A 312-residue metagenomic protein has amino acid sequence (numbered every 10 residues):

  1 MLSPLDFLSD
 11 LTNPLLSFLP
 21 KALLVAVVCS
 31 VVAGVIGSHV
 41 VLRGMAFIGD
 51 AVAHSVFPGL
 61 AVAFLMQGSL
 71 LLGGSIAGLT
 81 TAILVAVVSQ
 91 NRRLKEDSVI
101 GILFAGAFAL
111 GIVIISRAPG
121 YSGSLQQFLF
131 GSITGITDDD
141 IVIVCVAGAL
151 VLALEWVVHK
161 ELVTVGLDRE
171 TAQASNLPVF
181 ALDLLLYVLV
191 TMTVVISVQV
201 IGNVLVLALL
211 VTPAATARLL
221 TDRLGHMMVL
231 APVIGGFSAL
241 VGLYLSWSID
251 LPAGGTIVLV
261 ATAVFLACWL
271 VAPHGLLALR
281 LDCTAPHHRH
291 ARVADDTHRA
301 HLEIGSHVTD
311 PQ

Functional and structural regions predicted by a protein language model:
M1-S30: Membrane-interfacial amphipathic/re-entrant helices at transmembrane-helix boundaries
S17-A26, L125-L152: Loop-to-helix entry region at the N-terminal start of transmembrane alpha-helices in multi-pass membrane transporters
A22-V25, L70-G78, D97-G101, D140 (+3 more regions): Loop-to-transmembrane alpha-helix initiation sites
C29, T137-P213: Helix-loop-helix "hairpin" substructures at the membrane interface of multi-pass membrane proteins
S38-Y121, A217-V229, S246-I249, P273: Short loop segments and helix-boundary regions at transmembrane helix junctions of multi-pass inner-membrane proteins
I83, V87, A105-G120, I136-V144 (+3 more regions): Mid-bilayer segments of alpha-helical transmembrane spans in multi-pass integral membrane proteins that mediate
V204-G255: Transmembrane alpha-helical segments in multi-pass inner-membrane proteins
L251-Q312: Cytosolic-side transmembrane-helix boundaries in multi-pass membrane proteins
